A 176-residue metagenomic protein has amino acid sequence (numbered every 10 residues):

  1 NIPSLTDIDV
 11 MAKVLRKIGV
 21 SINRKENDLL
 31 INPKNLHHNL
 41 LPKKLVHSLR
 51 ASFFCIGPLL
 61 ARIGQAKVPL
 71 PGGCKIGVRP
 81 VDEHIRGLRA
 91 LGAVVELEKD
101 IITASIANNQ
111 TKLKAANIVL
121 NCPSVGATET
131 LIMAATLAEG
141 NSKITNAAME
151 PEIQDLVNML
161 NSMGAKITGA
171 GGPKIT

Functional and structural regions predicted by a protein language model:
N1-T176: Structural preference for solvent-exposed beta-strand-turn elements and adjacent flexible terminal/loop segments within
